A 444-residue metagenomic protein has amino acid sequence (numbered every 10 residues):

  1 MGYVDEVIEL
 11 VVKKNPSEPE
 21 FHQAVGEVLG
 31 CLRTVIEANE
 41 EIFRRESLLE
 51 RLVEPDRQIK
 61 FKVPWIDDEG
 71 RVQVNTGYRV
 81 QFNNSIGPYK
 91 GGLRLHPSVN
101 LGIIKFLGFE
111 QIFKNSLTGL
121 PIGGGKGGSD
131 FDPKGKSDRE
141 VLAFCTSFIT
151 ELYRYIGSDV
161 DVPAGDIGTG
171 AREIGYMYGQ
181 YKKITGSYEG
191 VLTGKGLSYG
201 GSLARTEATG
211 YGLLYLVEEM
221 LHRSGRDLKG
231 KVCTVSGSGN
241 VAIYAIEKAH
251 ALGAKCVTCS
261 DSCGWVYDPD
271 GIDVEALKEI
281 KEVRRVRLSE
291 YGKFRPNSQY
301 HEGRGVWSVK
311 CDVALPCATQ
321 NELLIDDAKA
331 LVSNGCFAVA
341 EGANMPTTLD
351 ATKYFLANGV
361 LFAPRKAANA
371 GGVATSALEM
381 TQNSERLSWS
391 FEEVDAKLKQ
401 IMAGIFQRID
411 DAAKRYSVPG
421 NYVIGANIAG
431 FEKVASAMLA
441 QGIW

Functional and structural regions predicted by a protein language model:
G2, P16-Q23, E27, F43 (+24 more regions): Conserved active-site and cofactor/substrate-binding residues in soluble primary-metabolism enzymes
G2-A24, M220, V332-W444: Adenosine-phosphate binding glycine-rich loop
P19-H22, A38-R45, G119, I156-G165 (+3 more regions): Flexible, glycine/charged-enriched surface loops at secondary-structure junctions
I42-R71: Structured beta-strand/loop patches that form or line metal/cofactor-binding pockets in enzymes
H96, N115-K229: Glycine/serine-rich phosphate-binding loop and adjoining beta1-alpha1 elements at the start of nucleotide-handling
T193-G196, G201-K310: Glycine-rich phosphate/diphosphate-binding loop of Rossmann-like nucleotide-binding domains
G264-F362, A367: Rossmann-like adenosine-cofactor binding region
